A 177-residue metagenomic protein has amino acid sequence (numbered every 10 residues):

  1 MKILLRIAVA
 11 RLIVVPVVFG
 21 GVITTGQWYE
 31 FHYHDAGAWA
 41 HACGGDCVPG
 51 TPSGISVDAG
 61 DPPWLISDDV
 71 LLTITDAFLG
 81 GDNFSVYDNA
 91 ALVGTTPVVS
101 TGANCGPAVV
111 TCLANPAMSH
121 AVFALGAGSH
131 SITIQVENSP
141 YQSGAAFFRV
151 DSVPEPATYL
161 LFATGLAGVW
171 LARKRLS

Functional and structural regions predicted by a protein language model:
K2-R11, T158-Y159: Sec-dependent signal peptide recognition, specifically the positively charged N-region followed immediately by
L5, I13, A167-V169: A general, composition-driven signal for non-globular sequence regions
V15-V17: N-terminal signal peptide c-region/cleavage motif recognized by signal peptidases
F19, P52, A157-Y159: A generic alpha-helix propensity feature with a strong bias for hydrophobic helices
F19-G20, A172: A sequence-level detector of short, solvent-exposed, charge-rich linear segments
G21-S152: Mature extracellular "passenger" or substrate-interacting domains of secreted, surface-exposed proteins
P154-A172: A short, hydrophobic C-terminal helix/tail in secreted or cell-surface proteins
K174-S177: Short, charged juxtamembrane terminal tails flanking transmembrane helices
